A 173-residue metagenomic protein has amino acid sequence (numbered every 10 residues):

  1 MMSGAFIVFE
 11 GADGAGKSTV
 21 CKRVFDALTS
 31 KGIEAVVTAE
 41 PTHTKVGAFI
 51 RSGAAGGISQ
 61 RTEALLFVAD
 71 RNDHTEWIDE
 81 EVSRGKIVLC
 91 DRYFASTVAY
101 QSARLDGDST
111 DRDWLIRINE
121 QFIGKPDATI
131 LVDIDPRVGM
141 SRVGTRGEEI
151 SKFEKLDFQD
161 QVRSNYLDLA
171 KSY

Functional and structural regions predicted by a protein language model:
M1-F6, E34: Extreme N-terminal, non-catalytic leader segments that precede Walker-type/kinase nucleotide-binding cores
F9: Hydrophobic anchor at the beta1->P-loop junction of P-loop NTPases
G14: Walker A (P-loop) phosphate-binding loop of P-loop NTPases
K17: Conserved lysine of the Walker
V20: Hydrophobic positions on the alpha1 helix immediately C-terminal to the Walker A/P-loop
A27, K31-I123: ATP-dependent small-molecule kinase phosphotransfer cores that center on conserved nucleotide phosphate-binding segments
I33, G124-A128, S172-Y173: Short glycine-/polar-rich loops that comprise or flank the Walker A/P-loop and associated switch/sensor motifs
T97-S164: A glycine- and Lys/Arg-enriched "phosphate-lid" helix/loop adjacent to the NTP-binding pocket of small-molecule kinases
